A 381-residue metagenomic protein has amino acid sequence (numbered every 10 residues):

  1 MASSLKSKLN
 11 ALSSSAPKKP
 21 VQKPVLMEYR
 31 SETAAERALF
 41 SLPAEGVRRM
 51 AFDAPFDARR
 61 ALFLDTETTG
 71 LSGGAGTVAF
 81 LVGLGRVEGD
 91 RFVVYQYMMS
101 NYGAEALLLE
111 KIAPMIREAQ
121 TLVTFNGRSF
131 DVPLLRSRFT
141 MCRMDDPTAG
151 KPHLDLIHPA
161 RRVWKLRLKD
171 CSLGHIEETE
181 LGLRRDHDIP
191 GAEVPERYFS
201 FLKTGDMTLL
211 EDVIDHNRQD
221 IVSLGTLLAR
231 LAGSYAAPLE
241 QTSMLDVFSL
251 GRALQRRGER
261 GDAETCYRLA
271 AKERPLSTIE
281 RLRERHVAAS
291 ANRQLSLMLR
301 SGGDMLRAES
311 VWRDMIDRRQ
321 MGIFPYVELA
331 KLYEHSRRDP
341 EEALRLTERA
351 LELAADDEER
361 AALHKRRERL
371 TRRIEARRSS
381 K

Functional and structural regions predicted by a protein language model:
M1-A58: N-terminal accessory regions of nucleic-acid-interacting proteins
F92-E180: Conserved DEDDh/DEDDy metal-dependent 3′-5′ exonuclease domain
L168-Q241: Acidic, Mg2+-coordinating catalytic module of metal-dependent nucleases/exonucleases that use a two-metal-ion mechanism
L250, Q294-L295, L329, A343 (+2 more regions): Structural register within alpha-helical repeat arrays
L254, L299, Y333-E334, T371: Residue at a conserved register position within TPR or TPR-like alpha-solenoid repeats
